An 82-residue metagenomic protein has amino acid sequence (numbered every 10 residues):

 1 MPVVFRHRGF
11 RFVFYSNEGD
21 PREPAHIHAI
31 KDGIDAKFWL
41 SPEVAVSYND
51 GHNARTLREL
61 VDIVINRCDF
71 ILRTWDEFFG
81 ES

Functional and structural regions predicted by a protein language model:
M1, F10, S41-E43, L60 (+1 more regions): Low-complexity, intrinsically disordered short peptide segments enriched in small/polar/basic residues
M1-E23: Short, charged/polar N-terminal "headpieces" of proteins
M1-P2, P24, G33, W75-D76: A broad, low-specificity signal for short, low-complexity segments enriched in glycine/proline and polar/charged
V4, G9, K37-W39, A45 (+1 more regions): Residue-level preference for alpha-helix termini and adjacent loops
Y15-A54: A short, structured beta-strand/loop element
N53-S82: C-terminal structural segments of small proteins and small subunits
